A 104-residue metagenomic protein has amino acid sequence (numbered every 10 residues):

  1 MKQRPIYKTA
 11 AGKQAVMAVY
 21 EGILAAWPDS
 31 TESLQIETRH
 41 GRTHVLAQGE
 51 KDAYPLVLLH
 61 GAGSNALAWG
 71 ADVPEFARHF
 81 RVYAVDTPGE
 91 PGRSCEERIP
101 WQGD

Functional and structural regions predicted by a protein language model:
M1-Y54, H79-F80: Alpha/beta-hydrolase fold catalytic core
T38, G61, T87: Active-site donor-binding loop signature of nucleotide-sugar glycosyltransferases
A53-G61: Short beta-strand element of the alpha/beta-hydrolase
P55, L67, P91-R93: Short catalytic/ligand-binding loop motif for oxyanion handling, primarily in non-cytosolic enzymes, centered on
G61-P74: The serine-hydrolase catalytic nucleophile loop
V73-F76, I99-W101: Glycine-rich, phosphate-binding/catalytic loops in enzymes
Y83-D104: Active-site loop/oxyanion-hole signature of alpha/beta-hydrolase fold enzymes
